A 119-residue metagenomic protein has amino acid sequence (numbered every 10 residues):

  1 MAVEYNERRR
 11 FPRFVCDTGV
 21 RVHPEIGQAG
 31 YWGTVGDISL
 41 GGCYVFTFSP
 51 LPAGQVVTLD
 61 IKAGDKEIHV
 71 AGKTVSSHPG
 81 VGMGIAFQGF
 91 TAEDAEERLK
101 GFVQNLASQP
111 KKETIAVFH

Functional and structural regions predicted by a protein language model:
M1-I38, K100-H119: N-terminal helix initiation/capping motif
F11, F46-P50: Short, surface-exposed secondary-structure edge patches
G19-P24, G54-E67: Short conserved beta-strand and strand-loop elements enriched in small hydrophobics with frequent Asp/Gly
E25, L40, S77-G82: Short, conserved beta-turn/loop elements at beta-strand boundaries and strand-helix junctions
G27-A29, K66-I68, V81: Short acidic/polar mixed-charge low-complexity motifs
G33-V35, V70-V75: Short beta-strand-centered aromatic/proline hotspots
Y44-T47, G80-G89: Short, solvent-exposed secondary-structure boundary/capping segments
G84, A92-F102: A short macromolecule-binding patch
